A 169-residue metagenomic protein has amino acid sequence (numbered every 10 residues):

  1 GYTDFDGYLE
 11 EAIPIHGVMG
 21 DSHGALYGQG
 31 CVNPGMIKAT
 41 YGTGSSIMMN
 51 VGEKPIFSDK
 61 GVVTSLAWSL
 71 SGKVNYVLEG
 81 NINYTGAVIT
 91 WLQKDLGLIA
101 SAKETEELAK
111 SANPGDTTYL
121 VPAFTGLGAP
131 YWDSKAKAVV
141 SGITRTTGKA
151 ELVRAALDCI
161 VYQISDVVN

Functional and structural regions predicted by a protein language model:
G1: Glycine-rich, acidic and aromatic/proline-enriched surface loops and short helix-turn segments that act as binding
D4-N169: Active-site core segments that coordinate phosphate-bearing ligands/cofactors across diverse enzyme families
